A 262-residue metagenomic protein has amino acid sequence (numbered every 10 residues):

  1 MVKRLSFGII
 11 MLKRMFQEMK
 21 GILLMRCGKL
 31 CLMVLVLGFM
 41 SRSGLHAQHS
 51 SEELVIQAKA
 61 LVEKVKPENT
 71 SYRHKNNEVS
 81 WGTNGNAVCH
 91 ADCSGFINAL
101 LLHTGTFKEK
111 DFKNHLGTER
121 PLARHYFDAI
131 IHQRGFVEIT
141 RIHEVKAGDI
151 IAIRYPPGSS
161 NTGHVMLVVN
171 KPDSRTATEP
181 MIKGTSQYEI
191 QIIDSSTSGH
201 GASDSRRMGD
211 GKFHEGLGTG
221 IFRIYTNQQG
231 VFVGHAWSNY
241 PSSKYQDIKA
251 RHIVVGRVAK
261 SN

Functional and structural regions predicted by a protein language model:
L5, L12-L32: Bacterial N-terminal signal peptides that target proteins for export
G38-G44: C-terminal segment of classical bacterial N-terminal signal peptides
H46-F112, H235-N262: N-terminal capping segments
K75-N84, S174-T185, R207, G211-F213: Low-complexity, polar-biased intrinsically disordered regions enriched in Pro/Ser/Thr/Gly
F112-H200: ...with weaker cross-activation on analogous glycine-rich loops/strands in unrelated enzymes
S195-N262: Low-complexity, Gly/Ser/Thr/Pro-rich intrinsically disordered linker/tail segments
